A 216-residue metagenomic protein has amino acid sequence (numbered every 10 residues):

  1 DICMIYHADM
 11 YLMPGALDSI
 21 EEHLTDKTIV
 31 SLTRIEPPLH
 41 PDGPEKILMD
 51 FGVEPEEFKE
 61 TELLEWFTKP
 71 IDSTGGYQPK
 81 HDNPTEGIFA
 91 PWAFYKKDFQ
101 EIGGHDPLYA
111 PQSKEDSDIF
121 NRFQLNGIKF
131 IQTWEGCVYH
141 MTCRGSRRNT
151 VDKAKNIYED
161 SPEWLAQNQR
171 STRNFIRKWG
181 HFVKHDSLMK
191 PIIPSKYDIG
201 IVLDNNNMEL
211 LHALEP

Functional and structural regions predicted by a protein language model:
I2-Y11: Short beta-strand-to-loop acidic/aromatic patch adjacent to the donor-nucleotide binding site
H7, H140-T142: Histidine-centered active-site/metal-ligand motif
A8, R34-I35, E135: Active-site loop/turn elements of alpha/beta-hydrolase fold enzymes, especially the short glycine-/histidine-rich
M10-L12, P37, A110, D118: A short, conserved beta-strand element in the Rossmann-like catalytic core that flanks the donor/metal-binding loop
G15-L32: Conserved donor-nucleotide/metal-binding helix-loop-beta segment in metal-dependent transferases, i.e., the alpha-helix
G15-S19, D118-R122, R170, N174: Alpha-helical elements of Rossmann-like donor-binding domains used by nucleotide-donor carbohydrate transfer enzymes
I20, E86-F94, D98-G103, Y109-C137: A short, conserved alpha-helix in the catalytic core of glycosyltransferases
I29-P84, A90-A93, K129-F130, S146-H212 (+1 more regions): C-terminal, non-catalytic tails of nucleotide-sugar-dependent glycosyltransferases
